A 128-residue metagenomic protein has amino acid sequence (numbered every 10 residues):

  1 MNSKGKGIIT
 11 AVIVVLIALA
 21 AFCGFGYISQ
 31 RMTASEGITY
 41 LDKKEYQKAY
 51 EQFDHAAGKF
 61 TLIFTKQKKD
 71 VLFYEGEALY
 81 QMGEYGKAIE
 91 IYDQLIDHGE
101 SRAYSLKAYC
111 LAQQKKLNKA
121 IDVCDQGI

Functional and structural regions predicted by a protein language model:
N2-L16: N-terminal Sec-pathway targeting helices
R31, T65-K66, D70, R102: Start-of-helix register in tetratricopeptide repeats
D42, Q81, Q113-Q114: Register position in tetratricopeptide repeats
